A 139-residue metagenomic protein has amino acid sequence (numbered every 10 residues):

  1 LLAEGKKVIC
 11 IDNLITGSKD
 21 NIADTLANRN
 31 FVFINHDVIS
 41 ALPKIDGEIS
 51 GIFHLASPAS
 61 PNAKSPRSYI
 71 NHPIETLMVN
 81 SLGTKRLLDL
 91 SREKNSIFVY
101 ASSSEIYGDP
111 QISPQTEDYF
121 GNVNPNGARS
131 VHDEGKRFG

Functional and structural regions predicted by a protein language model:
L1-G139: N-terminal Rossmann-like NAD(P)+-binding domain of SDR-like oxidoreductases, especially those catalyzing
